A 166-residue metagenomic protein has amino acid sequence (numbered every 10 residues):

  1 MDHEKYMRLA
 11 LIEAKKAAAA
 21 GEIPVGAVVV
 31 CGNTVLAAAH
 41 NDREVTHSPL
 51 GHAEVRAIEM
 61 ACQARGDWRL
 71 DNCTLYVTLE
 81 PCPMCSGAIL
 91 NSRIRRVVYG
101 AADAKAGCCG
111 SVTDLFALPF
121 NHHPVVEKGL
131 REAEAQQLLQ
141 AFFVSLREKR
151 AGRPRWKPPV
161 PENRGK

Functional and structural regions predicted by a protein language model:
M1-A17, M84, A88-K166: Zinc-dependent deaminase
A10, A14-A17, A27, A37 (+2 more regions): Small-residue (primarily alanine) positions within well-ordered alpha-helices, especially packing/interaction faces
G21-V25, D71: Short, basic and Ser/Thr-rich N-terminal targeting/leader segments
V25-N33: Short beta-strand scaffold segments in enzyme catalytic cores
A27, G66-D67, F116-L118: Short secondary-structure boundary/capping segments
L36-R43, H123: Short beta->alpha transition motifs characteristic of CBS
R43, V77, A101: Residues that line or immediately flank small-molecule/substrate-binding pockets and catalytic motifs
L50, V55-R96: Helix-adjacent hinge/juxtasegments
